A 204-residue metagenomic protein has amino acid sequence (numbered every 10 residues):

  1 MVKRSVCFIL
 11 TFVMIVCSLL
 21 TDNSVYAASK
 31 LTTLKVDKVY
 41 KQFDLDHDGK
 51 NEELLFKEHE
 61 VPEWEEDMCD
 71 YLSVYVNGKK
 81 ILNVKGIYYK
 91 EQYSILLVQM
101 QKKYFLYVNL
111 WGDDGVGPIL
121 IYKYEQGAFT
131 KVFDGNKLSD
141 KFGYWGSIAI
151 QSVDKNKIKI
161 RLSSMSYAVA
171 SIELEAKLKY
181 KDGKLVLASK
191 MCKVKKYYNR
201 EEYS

Functional and structural regions predicted by a protein language model:
M1-F8: Positively charged n-region of N-terminal signal peptides that target proteins for export
S5, M14-D22, Y26-K38, D113-S204: Acidic, small-residue rich beta-repeat scaffolds with periodic aromatic anchors
F12, N51-E52, D70-L72, Y104 (+2 more regions): Residue-level detector of short, conserved catalytic/binding motifs and their immediate flanks
V25-E91, M191-V194, R200-S204: Terminal domain-start segments
F43-L54, Q99-Y107, S152-K159: Acidic, glycine-anchored loop motifs typical of Ca2+
F56-E60, V108-G112, L162-M165: Beta-strand C-termini and the immediately following turn/loop, strongest in propeller blades
D67, Y88-L110, G115-P118: Core segments of small alpha/beta cavity-forming domains
K80, E91-L96, S147-A149: N-terminal start-of-chain detector that recognizes signal peptides and the immediate post-cleavage beginning
